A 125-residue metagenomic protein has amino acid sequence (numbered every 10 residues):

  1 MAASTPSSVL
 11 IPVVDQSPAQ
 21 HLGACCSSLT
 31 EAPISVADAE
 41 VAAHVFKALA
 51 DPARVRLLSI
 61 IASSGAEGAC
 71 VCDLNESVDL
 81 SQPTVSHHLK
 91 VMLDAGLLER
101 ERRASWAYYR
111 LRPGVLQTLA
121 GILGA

Functional and structural regions predicted by a protein language model:
M1-L49, A95: N-terminal leader segment of winged-helix/HTH proteins
V13, S17, D79, T84-V85: Intrinsic low-complexity/disordered segments
V36, E40-S81, R103, A107-G114: N-terminal helix-turn-helix DNA-binding core of bacterial DNA-binding proteins
I61, I122-L123: Residue-level signal for well-ordered alpha-helical positions
E76, H87, L93-D94: Alpha-helical residues within the helix-turn-helix
P83-T84, L89-K90, A107: Recognition helix of helix-turn-helix DNA-binding domains
V115-L119: Short, charged/polar, Gly/Pro-enriched secondary-structure boundary elements
